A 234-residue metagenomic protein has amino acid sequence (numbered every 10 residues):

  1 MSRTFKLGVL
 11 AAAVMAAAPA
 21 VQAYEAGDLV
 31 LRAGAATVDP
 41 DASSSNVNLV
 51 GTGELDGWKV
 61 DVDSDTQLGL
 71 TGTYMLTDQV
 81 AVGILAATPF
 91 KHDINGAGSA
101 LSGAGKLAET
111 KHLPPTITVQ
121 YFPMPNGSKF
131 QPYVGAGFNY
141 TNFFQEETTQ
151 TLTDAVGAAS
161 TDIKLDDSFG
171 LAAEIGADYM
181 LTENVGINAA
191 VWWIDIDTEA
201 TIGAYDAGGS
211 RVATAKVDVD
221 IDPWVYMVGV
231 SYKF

Functional and structural regions predicted by a protein language model:
M1-G27: Cleavable N-terminal export/targeting peptides
Q22-G69, K233: Short glycine/proline- and aromatic-enriched beta-strand/turn motifs that initiate or cap beta-hairpins
D28, D39, T71-Q150, I221-F234: Gram-negative (and chloroplast) outer-membrane scaffold detector with strong preference for beta-barrel transmembrane
S43-G51, D93-G103, F144-G157, A200-A207: Outer-membrane beta-barrel translocator domains and adjoining extracellular loop/strand segments of Gram-negative
E54-W58, A100-A108, V156-I163, V212-D218: Extracellular loop and loop/strand-boundary signature of outer-membrane beta-barrel proteins
V60-T66, E109-P114, I163-G170, D218-D222: Short sequence motifs at beta-strands and strand-loop junctions characteristic of Gram-negative outer-membrane
K91, N95, T182-F234: Predominantly the C-terminal beta-signal and adjacent terminal strand-loop region of outer-membrane beta-barrel
L152, V156-G176: A contiguous pocket-lining binding segment that forms or flanks enzyme active sites
